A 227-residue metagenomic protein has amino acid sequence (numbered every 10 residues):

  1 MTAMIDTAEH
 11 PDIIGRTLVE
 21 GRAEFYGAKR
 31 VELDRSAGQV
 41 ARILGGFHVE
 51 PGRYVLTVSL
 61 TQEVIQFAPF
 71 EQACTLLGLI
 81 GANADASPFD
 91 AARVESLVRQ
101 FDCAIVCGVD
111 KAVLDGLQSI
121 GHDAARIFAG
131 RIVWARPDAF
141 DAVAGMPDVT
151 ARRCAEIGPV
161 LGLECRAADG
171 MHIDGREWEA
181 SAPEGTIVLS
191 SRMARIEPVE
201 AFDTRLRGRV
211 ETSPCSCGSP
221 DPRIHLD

Functional and structural regions predicted by a protein language model:
M1-Y54, S59-I65, L76, Q100-D102 (+1 more regions): Nucleotide 5′-phosphate-binding alpha/beta core
F67, L77-D227: Active-site glycine/GP-rich loop and adjacent strand/helix microenvironment that borders small-molecule binding pockets
F70: Aromatic/hydrophobic pocket-lining residues that form π-stacking "cages" and hydrophobic walls in ligand
